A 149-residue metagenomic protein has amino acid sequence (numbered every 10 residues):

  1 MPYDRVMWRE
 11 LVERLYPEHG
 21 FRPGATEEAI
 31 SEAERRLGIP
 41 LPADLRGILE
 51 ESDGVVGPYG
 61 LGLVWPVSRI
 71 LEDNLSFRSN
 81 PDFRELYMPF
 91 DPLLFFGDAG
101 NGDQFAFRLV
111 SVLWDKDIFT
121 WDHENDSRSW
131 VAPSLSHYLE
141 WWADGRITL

Functional and structural regions predicted by a protein language model:
M1-A106, R146-L149: A surface-exposed partner-binding patch
G97-G102, S111, H123-N125: Short, flexible beta-strand-to-coil junctions
A106-L109, W130-A132: Short conserved micro-motifs at the rims of enzyme active sites and ligand-binding pockets
V110-L113, L135-H137: A short, sequence-level motif marking secondary-structure junctions
W114-T120: Intrinsically disordered, low-complexity regulatory segments enriched in Ser/Thr/Pro and charged residues
N125-T148: Compact, glycine/acidic-enriched structural inserts
